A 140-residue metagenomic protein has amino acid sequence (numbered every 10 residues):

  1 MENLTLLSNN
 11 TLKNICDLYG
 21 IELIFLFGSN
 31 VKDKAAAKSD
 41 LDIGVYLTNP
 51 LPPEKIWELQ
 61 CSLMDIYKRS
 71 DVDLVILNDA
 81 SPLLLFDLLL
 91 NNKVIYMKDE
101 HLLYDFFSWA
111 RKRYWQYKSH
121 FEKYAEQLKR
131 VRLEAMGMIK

Functional and structural regions predicted by a protein language model:
M1-L23, V31-D33, N49-K140: Catalytic core of pol beta-like nucleotidyltransferases
I24-L26, I43: Hydrophobic packing within well-folded, soluble alpha/beta domains
F27-S39: Short edge beta-strands and adjacent turn/loop segments
S39-L41, V72: Change "...and in nucleic-acid phosphodiester-cleaving endonucleases..." to "...and in nucleic-acid processing enzymes
G44-T48: Short hydrophobic/aromatic beta-strand micro-patches that form the beta-sheet surface supporting nucleotide- or nucleic
